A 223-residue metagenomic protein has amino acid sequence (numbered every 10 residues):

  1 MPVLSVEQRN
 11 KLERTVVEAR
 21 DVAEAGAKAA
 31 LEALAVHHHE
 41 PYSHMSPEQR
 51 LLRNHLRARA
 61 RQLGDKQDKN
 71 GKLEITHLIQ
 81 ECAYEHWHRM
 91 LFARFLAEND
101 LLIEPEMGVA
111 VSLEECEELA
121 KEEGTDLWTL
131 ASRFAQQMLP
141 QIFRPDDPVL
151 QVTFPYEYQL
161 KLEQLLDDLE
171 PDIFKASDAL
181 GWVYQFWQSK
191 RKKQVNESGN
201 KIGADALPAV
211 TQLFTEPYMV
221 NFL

Functional and structural regions predicted by a protein language model:
M1-L180, K190-F222: Charged, often flexible domain-edge or linker segments that flank or initiate folded functional domains
